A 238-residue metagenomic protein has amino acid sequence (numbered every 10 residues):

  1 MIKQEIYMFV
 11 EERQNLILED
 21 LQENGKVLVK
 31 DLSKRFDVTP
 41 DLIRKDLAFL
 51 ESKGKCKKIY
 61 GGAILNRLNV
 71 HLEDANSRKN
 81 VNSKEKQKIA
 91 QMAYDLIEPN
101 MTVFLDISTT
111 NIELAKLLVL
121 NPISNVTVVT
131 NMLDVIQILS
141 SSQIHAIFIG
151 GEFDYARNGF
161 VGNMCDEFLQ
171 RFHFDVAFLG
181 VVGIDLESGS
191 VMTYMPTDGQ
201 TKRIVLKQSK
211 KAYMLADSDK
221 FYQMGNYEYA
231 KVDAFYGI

Functional and structural regions predicted by a protein language model:
I2-K30, R35, D41-I107, K116-T127 (+2 more regions): HTH-adjacent hinge/linker in prokaryotic transcriptional regulators
Q4-E12, L18-E19, L28-L32, D37 (+3 more regions): Conserved phosphate- and dinucleotide-binding cores of soluble alpha/beta proteins, encompassing both enzyme active
N66-L68, S108, I149, V181-V182: Generic beta-structure capping elements
S108-N111, D219-F221: Short beta->alpha connector loops
